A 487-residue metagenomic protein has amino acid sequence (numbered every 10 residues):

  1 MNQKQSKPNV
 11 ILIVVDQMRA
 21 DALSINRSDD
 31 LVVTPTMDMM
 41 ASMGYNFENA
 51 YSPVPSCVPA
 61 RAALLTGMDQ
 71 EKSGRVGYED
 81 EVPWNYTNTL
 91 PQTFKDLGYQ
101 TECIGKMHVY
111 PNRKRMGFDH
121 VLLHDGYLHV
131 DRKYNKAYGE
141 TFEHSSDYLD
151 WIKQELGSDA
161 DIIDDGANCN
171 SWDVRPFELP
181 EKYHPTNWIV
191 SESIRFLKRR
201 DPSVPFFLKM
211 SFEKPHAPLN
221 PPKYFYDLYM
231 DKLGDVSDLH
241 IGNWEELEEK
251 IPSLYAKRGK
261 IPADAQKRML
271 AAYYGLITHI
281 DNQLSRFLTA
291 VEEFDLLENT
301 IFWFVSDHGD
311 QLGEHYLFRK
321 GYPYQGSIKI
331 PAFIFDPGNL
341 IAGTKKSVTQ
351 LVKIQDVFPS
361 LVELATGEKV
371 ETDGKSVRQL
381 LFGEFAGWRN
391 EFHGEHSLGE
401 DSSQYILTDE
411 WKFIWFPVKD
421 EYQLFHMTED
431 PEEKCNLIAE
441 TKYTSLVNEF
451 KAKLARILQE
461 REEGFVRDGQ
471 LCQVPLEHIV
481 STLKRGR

Functional and structural regions predicted by a protein language model:
M1-K412, Y422, P431-A452, V474 (+1 more regions): Formylglycine-dependent sulfatase
E298, E371, D420, R461-D468: Short, polar/charged, Gly/Pro-enriched helix-capping and turn/loop motifs at alpha-helix termini and inter-helix linkers
P331, L454-E462: A short, conserved beta-to-alpha structural element at the edge of catalytic cores that scaffolds binding
I414-F416: Short beta-strand micro-motifs enriched in acidic
T428: Residues forming the ATP-binding cleft of Hanks-type serine/threonine protein kinase domains
